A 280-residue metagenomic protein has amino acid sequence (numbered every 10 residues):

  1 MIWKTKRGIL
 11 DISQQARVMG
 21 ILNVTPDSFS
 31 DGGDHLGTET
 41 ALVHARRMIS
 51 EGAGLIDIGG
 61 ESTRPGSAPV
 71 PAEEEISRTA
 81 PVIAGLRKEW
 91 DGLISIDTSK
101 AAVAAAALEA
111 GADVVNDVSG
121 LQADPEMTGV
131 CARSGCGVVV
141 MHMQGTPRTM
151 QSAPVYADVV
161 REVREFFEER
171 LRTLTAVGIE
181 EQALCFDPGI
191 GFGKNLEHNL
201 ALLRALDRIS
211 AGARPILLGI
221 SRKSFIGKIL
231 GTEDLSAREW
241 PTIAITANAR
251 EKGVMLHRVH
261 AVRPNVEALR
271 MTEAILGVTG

Functional and structural regions predicted by a protein language model:
M1-Q15: SAM-dependent methyltransferases
W3, V18, N23, S28 (+2 more regions): Conserved, well-structured ligand/cofactor-binding cores
W3-R7, S30-H44, T63-G85, W90-D91 (+4 more regions): Active-site-adjacent loop and "lid" segments of alpha/beta metabolic enzymes
D11, A16-E39: N-terminal binding-site loop/beta-alpha segment at the start of enzyme catalytic domains that lines or forms
L22, G52, V115: Conserved hydrophobic/aromatic pocket- or pore-lining residues that grip, position, or stack substrates in active sites
V43-G59, K252: Catalytic domains of carbohydrate-active enzymes, especially glycoside hydrolases
G92, E180-A183: Short acidic capping loops at alpha-helix termini that bridge into adjacent secondary structure
